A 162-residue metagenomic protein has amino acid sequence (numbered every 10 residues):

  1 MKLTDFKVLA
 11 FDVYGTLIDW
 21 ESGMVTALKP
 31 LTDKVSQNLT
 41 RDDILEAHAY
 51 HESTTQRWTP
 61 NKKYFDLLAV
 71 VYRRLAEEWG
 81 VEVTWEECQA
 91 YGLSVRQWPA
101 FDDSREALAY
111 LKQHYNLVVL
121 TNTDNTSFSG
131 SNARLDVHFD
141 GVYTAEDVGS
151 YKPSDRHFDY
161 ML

Functional and structural regions predicted by a protein language model:
L3-D102: N-terminal helical cap/lid subdomain that shapes the substrate entry/recognition surface in HAD-like hydrolases
T4, Q113, V137: Structured loop/turn residues at beta-strand edges in well-structured enzyme cores
W20-E21, A27, S129-S131, S154: Short glycine-/acidic-enriched loop or helix-start segments at secondary-structure transitions that form or flank
W85-P99, S104-A133, Y143-A145: Substrate-recognition element of Asp-dependent hydrolases with the DxDx(T/V) motif
D140: Receiver (REC) domain switch/active-site residues of two-component response regulators
D147-G149: Histidine-bearing beta->alpha loop at or near hydrolase active sites
Y151-L162: Conserved Lys-Pro-Asp/Glu-containing loop-to-beta segment of HAD-superfamily phosphomonoesterases, centered on
